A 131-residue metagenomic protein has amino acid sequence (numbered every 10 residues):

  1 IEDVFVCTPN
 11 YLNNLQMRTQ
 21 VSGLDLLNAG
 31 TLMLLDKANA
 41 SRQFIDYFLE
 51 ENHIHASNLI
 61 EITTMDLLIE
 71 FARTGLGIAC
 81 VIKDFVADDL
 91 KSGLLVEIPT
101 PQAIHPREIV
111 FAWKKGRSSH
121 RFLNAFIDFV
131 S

Functional and structural regions predicted by a protein language model:
I1-K37: Flexible hinge/capping segments at coil-to-helix
D3, S22-D25, F48-E51, A87 (+1 more regions): Short secondary-structure boundary/capping segments
F5, L26-L27, I45, F111 (+1 more regions): Residue-level signal for nonpolar/aromatic packing positions in well-ordered secondary structure
P9, A38, K83-F85, P101-Q102 (+1 more regions): Short secondary-structure boundary segments
N13-L15, A29-N52, S119-R121, I127: Secondary-structure junction motif
D46-I98: Hydrophobic hinge/microswitch elements
I98-S131: A late-sequence structural motif
